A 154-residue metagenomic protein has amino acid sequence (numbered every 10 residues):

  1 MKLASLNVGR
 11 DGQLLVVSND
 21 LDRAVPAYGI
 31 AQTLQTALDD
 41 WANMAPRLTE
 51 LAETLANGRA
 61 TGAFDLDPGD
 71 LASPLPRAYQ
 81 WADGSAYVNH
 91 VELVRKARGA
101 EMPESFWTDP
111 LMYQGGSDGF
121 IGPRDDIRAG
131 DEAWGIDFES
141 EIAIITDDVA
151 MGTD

Functional and structural regions predicted by a protein language model:
M1-A37: Low-complexity, small/basic-enriched stretches that occur predominantly at protein N-termini or linker tails
M1-V8, Q35-D154: Active-site microenvironments in enzyme catalytic cores
